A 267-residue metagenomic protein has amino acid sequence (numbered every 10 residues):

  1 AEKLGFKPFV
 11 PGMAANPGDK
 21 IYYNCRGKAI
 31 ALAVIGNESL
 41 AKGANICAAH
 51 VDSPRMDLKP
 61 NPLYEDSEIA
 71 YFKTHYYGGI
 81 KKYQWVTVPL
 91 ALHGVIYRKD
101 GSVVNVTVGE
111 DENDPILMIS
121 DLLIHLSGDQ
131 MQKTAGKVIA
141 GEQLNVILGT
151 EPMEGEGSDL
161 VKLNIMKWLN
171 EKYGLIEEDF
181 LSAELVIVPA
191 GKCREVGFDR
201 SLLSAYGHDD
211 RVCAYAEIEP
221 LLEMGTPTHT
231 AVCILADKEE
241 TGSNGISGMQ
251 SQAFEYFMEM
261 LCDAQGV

Functional and structural regions predicted by a protein language model:
E2-V267: N-terminal hydrophobic/helix-forming segments and targeting peptides
